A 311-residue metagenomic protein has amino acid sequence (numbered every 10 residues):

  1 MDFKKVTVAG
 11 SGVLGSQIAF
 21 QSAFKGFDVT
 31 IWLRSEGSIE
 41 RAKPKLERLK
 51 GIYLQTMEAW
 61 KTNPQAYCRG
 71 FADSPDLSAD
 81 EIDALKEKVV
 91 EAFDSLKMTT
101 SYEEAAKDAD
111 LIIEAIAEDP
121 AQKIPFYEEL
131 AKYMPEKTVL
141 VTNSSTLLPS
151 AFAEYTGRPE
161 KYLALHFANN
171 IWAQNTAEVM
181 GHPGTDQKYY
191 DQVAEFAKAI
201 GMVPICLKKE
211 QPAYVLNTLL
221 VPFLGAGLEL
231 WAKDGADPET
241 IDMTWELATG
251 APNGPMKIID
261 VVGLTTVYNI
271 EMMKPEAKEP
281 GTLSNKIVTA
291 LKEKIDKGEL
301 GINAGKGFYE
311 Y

Functional and structural regions predicted by a protein language model:
M1-K4, K25-F27, T62, K188 (+4 more regions): NAD(P)-dependent Rossmann-like dehydrogenase/reductase catalytic/cofactor-binding core
M1-S74, Y133: NAD(P)+-binding Rossmann beta1-loop-alpha1 motif at the extreme N-terminus of oxidoreductases
F20, F24, K61-T62, A66-L77 (+2 more regions): Amphipathic alpha-helical segments at domain termini/boundaries
D80, E91, K97-T156: Rossmann-fold NAD(P) dinucleotide-binding segment
D83-K88: Extended basic-aromatic, gly/pro-enriched interface segments that bind polyanionic ligands
L140-K209, N217: Rossmann-fold dinucleotide-binding core
